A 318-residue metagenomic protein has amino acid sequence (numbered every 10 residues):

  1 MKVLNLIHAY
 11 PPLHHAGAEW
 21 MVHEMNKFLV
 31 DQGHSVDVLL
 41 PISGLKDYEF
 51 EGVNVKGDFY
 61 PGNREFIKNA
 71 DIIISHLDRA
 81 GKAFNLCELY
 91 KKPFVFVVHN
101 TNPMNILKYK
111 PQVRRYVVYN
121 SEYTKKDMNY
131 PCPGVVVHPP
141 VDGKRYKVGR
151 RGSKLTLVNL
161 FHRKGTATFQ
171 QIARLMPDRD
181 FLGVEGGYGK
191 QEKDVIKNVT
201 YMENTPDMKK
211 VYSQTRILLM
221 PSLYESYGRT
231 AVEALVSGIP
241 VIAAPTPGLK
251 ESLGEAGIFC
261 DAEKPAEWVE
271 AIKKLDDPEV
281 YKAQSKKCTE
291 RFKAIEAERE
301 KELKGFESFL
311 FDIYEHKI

Functional and structural regions predicted by a protein language model:
I67, T205, K210-T215: Short alpha-helical donor nucleotide-sugar binding micro-motif in glycosyltransferases
S75-A80, V98: Short His-centered aromatic/hydrophobic patch
R114-Y146: Donor nucleotide-sugar binding/catalytic pocket of nucleotide-sugar-dependent glycosyltransferases
G143-V195, Y201: Conserved catalytic-core segment of nucleotide-activated headgroup transferases in glycan assembly
L223: Aromatic "clamp/platform" in nucleotide-sugar-dependent glycosyltransferases that forms part of the donor/acceptor
P240-A243: Short hydrophobic beta-strand element within catalytic cores of glycosyltransferases and related nucleotide-activated
G257-P265, K274-E279: Conserved acidic donor-binding segment of nucleotide-sugar-dependent glycosyltransferases
E263, E279-Y314: A charged, aromatic-enriched C-terminal amphipathic alpha-helix characteristic of glycosyltransferases across folds
